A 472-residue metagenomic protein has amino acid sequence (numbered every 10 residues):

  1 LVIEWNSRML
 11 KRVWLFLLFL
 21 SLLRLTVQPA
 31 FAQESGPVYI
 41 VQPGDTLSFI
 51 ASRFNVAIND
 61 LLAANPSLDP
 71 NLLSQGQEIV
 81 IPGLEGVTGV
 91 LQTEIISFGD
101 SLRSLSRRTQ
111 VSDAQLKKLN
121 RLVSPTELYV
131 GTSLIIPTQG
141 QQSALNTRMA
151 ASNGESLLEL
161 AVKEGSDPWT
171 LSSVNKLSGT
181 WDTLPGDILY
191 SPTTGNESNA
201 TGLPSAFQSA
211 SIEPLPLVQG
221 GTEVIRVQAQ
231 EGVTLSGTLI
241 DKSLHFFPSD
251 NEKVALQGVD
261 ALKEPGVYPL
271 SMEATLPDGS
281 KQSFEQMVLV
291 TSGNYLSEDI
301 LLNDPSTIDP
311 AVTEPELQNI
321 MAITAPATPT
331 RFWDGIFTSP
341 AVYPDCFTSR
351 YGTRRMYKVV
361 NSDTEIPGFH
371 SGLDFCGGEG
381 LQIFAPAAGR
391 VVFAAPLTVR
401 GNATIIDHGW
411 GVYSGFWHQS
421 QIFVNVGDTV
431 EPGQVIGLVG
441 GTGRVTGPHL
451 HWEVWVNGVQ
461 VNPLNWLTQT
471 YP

Functional and structural regions predicted by a protein language model:
E4-R12: Positively charged n-region of N-terminal signal peptides that target proteins for export
F16-T26: Bacterial N-terminal signal peptides
A32-Q42, F49, V56-I95, S112-A150 (+3 more regions): Extracellular LysM carbohydrate-binding repeats and other cell-envelope/extracellular binding modules
G44, G76, G99, G131 (+5 more regions): Loop/turn positions that initiate beta-strands
F49, S104, S339-P472: Catalytic cores of peptidoglycan-degrading enzymes
G89-V90, S143-L145, N153, E159 (+5 more regions): Non-catalytic extracellular/periplasmic "stalk" and linker regions immediately N-terminal to catalytic or recognition
